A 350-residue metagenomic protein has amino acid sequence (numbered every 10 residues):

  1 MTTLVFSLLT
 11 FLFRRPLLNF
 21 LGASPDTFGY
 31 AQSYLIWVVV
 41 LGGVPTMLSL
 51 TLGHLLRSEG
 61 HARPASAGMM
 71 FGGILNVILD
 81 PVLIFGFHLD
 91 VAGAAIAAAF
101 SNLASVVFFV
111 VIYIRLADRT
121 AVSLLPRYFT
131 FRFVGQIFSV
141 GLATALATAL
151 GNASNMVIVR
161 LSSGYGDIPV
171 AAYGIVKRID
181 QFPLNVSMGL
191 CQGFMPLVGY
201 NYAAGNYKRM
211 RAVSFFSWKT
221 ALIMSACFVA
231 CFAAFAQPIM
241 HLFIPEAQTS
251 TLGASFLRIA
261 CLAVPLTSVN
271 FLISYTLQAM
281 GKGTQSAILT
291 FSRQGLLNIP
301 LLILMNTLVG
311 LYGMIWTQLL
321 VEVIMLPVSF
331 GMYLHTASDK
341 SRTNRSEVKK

Functional and structural regions predicted by a protein language model:
M1-F11, T46-A65, A172-A230, A234-A236 (+1 more regions): Small-residue-rich hydrophobic transmembrane alpha-helices
M1-G42, G86-L142, V198-A263, M305-K350: Short alpha-helical transmembrane segments in multi-pass integral membrane proteins
V5, L9, V40, V44-P45 (+12 more regions): Residue-level hotspots within pore-lining transmembrane alpha-helices of multi-pass secondary transporters
L8, P16, T51-L55, I74-V82 (+6 more regions): Alpha-helical transmembrane segments of multipass membrane proteins
R14-L17, L79, A153-G166, F194 (+2 more regions): Hydrophobic/aromatic end-of-helix segments at the C-terminal termini of transmembrane alpha-helices
V38-R57, A65-N76, A94-F109, C191 (+3 more regions): Short runs within selected transmembrane alpha-helices of multi-pass transporters and secretion channels
H61, D90, L146: Conserved Sensor-2/SRH helix of P-loop NTPases
G72, S101-S105, F109, Y113 (+2 more regions): Transmembrane helical elements of multi-pass membrane transporters/channels
